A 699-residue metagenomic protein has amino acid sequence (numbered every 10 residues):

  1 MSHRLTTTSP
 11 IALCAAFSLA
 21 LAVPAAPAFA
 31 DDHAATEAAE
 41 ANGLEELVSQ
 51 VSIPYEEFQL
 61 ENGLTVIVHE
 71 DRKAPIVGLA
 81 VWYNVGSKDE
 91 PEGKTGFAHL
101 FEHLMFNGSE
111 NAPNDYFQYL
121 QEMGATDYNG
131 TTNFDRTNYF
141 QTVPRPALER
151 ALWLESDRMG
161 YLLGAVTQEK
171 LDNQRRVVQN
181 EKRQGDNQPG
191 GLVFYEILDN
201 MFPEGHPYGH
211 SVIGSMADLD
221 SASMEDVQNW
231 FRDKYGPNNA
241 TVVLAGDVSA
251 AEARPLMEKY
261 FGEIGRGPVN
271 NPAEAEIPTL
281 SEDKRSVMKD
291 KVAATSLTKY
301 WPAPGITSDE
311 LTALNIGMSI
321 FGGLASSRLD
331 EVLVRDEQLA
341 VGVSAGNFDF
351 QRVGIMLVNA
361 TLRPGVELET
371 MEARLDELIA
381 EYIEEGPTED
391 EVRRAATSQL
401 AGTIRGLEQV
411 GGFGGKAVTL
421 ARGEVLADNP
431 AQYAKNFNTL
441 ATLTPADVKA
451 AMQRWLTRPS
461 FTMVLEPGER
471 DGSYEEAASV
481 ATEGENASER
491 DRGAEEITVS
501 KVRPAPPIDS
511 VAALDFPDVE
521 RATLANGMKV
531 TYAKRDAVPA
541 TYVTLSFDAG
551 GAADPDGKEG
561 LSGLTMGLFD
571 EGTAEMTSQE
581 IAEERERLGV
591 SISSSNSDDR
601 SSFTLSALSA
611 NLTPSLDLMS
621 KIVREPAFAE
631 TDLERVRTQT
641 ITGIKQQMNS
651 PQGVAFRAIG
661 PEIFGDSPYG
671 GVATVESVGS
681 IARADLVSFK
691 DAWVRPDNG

Functional and structural regions predicted by a protein language model:
M1-T8: N-terminal secretory signal peptides that target proteins for export/translocation
S9-P24: Bacterial N-terminal signal peptides
A28-I67, S249-K289, S296, Y300 (+5 more regions): Proteolytic maturation boundary segments
A38-E57, D199-A240, A250, P272-E276 (+8 more regions): Histidine-acidic residue clusters that define the catalytic metal-binding segment of zinc metallopeptidase domains
H69, A74-E92, G96-L100, N114-Y161 (+10 more regions): M16 family metallopeptidases and their MPP-like homologs
F106-N111, L162, S249-A251, F261-G267 (+1 more regions): Bacterial peptidoglycan biogenesis and beta-lactam-recognition machinery
N107-G108, G160-E169, G185, E384-T388 (+1 more regions): Short, polar/flexible loop-turn hinges at active-site or ligand-entry regions and domain interfaces
R175: N-terminal cationic and glycine-rich segments that engage phosphates or anionic surfaces
